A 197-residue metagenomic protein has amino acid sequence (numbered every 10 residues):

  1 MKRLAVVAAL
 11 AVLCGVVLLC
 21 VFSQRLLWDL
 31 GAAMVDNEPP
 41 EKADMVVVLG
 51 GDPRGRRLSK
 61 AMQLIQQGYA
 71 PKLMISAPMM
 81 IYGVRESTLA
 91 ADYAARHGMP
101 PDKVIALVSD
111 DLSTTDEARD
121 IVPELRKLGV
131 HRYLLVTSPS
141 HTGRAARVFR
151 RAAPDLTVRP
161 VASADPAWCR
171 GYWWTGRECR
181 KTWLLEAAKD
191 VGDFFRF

Functional and structural regions predicted by a protein language model:
K2-D36: N-terminal type II signal-anchor transmembrane helix that functions as the membrane-insertion/stop-transfer segment
V21, R132, D193-R196: Intrinsic disorder/low-structure terminal segments
Q24-T175: A structural signal for short, hydrophobic/glycine-enriched beta-strand patches
T175-F197: A transmembrane-helix-recognition feature enriched in membrane-embedded lipid enzymes and envelope glyco-/phospholipid
